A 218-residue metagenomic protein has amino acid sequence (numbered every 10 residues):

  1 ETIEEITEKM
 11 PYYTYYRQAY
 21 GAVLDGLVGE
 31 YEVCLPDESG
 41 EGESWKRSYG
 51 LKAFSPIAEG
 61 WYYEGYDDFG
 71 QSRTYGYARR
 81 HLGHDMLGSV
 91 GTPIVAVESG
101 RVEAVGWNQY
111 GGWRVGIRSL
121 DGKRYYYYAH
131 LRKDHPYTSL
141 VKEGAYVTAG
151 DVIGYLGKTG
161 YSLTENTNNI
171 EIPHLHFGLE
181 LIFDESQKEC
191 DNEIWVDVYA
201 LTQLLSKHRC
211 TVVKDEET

Functional and structural regions predicted by a protein language model:
I3-W113, A149, L201-T218: Surface-exposed, glycine-biased beta-strand/turn segments
D85, T148-A149, G154-Y155, H174-E180: Active-site scaffold segments
L87, R118, A129, G157 (+1 more regions): Residue-level detector of conserved, well-ordered beta-strand and adjacent loop positions that form binding/recognition
G91, L120-G122, K133, E180-D184: Solvent-exposed coil/turn segments that connect beta secondary-structure elements in extracytoplasmic/periplasmic
V97-L140, T164-P173: Zn2+-dependent peptidoglycan hydrolase active-site motif and core
R114-I117, V147-N166: Short hydrophobic beta/alpha edge segments that flank linear recognition/processing sites
T167-T218: Acidic, glycine-rich catalytic/binding loops that coordinate metals and/or anionic ligands
